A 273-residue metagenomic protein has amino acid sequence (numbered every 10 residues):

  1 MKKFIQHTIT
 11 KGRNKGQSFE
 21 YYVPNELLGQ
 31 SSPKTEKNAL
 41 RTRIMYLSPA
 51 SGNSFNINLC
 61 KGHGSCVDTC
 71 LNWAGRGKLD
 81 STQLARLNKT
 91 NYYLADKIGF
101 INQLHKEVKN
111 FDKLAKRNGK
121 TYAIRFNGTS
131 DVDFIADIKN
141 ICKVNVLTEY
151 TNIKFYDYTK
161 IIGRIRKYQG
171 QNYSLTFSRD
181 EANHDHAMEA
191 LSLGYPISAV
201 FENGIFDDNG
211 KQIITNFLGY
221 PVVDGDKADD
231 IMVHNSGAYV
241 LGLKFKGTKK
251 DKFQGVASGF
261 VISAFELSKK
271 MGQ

Functional and structural regions predicted by a protein language model:
M1-Q273: Class I S-adenosyl-L-methionine
